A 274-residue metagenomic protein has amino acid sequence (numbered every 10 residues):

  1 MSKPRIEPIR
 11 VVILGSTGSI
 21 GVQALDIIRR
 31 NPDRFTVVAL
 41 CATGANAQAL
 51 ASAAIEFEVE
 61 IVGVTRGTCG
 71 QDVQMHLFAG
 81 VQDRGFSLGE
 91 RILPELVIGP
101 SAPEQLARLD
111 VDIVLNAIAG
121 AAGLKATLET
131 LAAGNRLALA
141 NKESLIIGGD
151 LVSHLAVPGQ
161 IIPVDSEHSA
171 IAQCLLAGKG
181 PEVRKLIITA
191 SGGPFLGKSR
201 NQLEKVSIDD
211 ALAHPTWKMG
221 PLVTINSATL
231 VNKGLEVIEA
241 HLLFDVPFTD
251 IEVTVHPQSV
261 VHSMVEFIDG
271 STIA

Functional and structural regions predicted by a protein language model:
M1-A274: Catalytic, metal-anchored helix/loop core of enzyme active sites in primary metabolism
